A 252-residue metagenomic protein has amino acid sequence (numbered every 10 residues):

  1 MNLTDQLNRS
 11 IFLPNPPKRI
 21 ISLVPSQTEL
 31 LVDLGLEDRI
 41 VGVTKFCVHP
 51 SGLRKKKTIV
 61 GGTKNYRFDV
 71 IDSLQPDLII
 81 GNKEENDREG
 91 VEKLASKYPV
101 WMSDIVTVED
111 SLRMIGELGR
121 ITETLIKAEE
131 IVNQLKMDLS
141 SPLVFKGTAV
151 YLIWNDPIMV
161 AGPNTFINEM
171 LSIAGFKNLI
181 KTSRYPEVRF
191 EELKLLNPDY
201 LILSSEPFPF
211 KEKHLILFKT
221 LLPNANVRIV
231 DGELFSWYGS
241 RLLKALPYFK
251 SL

Functional and structural regions predicted by a protein language model:
M1-L252: N-terminal ligand-binding lobe of clamshell/alpha-beta domains
